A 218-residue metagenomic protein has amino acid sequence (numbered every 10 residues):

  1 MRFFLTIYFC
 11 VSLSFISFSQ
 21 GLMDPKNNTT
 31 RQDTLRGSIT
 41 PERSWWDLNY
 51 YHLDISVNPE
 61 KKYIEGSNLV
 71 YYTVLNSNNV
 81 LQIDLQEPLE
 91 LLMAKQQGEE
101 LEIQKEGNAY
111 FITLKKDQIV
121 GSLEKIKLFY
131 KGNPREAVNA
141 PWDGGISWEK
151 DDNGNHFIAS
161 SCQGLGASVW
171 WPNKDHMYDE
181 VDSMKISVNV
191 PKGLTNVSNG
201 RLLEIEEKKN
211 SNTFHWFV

Functional and structural regions predicted by a protein language model:
M1-P25: Bacterial Sec-dependent N-terminal signal peptides
Q20-V218: Acidic/His-enriched low-complexity segments
